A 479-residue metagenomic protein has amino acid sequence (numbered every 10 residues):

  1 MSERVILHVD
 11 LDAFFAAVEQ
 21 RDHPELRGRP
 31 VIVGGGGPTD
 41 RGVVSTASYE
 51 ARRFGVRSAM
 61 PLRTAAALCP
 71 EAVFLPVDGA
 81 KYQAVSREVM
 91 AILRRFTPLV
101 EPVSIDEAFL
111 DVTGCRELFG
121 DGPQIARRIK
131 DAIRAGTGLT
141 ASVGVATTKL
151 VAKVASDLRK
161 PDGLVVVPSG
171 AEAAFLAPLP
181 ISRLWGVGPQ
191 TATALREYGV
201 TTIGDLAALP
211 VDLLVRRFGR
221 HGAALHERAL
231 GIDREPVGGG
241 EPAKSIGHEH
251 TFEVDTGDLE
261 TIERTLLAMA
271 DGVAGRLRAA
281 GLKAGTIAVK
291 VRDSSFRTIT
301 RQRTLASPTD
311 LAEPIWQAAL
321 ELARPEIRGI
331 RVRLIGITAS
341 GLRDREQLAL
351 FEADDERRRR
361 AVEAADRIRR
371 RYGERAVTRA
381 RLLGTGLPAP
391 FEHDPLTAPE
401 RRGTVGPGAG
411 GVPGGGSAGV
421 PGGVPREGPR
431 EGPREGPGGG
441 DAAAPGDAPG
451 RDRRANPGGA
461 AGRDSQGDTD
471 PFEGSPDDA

Functional and structural regions predicted by a protein language model:
M1-E227, E235-V237, G275, D355-G411 (+3 more regions): Gly/Gly-Pro- and Ser/Thr-rich, intrinsically disordered tail segments characteristic of DNA damage-repair and tolerance
H8, L176, R183, T191-V332 (+2 more regions): DNA-contacting surface of Y-family translesion DNA polymerases
F14, G37-R41, S294-R297, L342-R345: Short, charged/polar surface micro-motifs in flexible loops or helix N-caps
V103-E107, A146-K149, L282-T286, I330-L334: Short Gly/Ser/Thr- and Asp/Glu-enriched loop/turn motifs at secondary-structure junctions
A108-G114, T300-R303, D344-L350: Short, hydrophobic beta-strand segments
V289, I337, G373: Hydrophobic, well-ordered secondary-structure elements that form the walls of internal hydrophobic environments
T309-R370: C-terminal hydrophobic structural anchor segments that stabilize assembly/packing rather than catalytic chemistry
P407-G440, A444-D452, N456-G458, G462-G467: Small-residue-biased low-complexity repeat regions
